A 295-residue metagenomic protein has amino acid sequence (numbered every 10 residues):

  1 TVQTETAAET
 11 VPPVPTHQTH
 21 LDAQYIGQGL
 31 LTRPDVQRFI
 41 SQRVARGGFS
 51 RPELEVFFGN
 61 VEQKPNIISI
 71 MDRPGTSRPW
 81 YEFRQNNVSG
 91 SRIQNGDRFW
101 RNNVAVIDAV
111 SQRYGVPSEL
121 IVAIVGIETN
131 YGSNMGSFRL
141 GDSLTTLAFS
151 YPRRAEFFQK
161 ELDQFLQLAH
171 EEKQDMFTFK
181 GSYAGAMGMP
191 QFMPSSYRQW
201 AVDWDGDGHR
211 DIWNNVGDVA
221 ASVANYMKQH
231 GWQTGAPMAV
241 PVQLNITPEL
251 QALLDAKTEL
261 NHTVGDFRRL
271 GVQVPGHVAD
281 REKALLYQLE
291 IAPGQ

Functional and structural regions predicted by a protein language model:
V2-S111: An acidic, Gly/Ser/Thr/Pro-rich helix-cap/linker signature
I40, L166, A224-M227: Non-transmembrane alpha-helical segments in soluble domains of secreted/periplasmic/extracellular proteins
G48-F49, V116, V202, W232: Helix N-cap/coil-helix junction residues
G59-E62, G126-T129, Q243-L244: Short amphipathic alpha-helical surface patches that mediate protein-protein
M71-S77, L140-L144, A256-E259: Short, structured secondary-structure boundary patches
R78-S222: Acidic/His-rich structured neighborhood in mature extracellular/periplasmic domains
M176-G294: Flexible, glycine-rich surface segments
